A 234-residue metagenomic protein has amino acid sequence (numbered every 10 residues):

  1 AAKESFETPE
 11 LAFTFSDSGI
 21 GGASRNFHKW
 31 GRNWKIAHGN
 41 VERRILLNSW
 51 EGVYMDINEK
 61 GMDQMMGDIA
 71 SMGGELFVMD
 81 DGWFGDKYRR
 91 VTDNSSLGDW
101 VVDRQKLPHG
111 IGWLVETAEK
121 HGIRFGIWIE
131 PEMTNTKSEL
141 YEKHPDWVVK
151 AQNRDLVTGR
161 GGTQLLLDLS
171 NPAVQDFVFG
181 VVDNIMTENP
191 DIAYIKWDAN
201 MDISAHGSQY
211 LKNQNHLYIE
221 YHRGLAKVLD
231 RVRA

Functional and structural regions predicted by a protein language model:
A2, S18-G21, N58-E59: Short conserved micro-motifs at the rims of enzyme active sites and ligand-binding pockets
A2-D17: Short Pro-Gly-centered flexible turn/kink motifs
E7, M72-G73, V78, E188-K196: Short loop/turn motifs at secondary-structure junctions
F13-R44, E51: Terminal connector regions
V41-I45, G73-E75, E119-F125, D191-A193 (+1 more regions): Short, well-ordered coil/turn segments that N-cap beta-strands
R44-W50, G159-Q164: Short glycine/proline-rich turn/loop motifs
S49-E142, V148-V149, D176-G180, E220-V228: Aromatic- and glycine-enriched glycan-recognition loops and surfaces that form the carbohydrate-binding subsites
D103-G110, L114-K120, E142-A234: Active-site neighborhood of glycoside hydrolase catalytic domains
